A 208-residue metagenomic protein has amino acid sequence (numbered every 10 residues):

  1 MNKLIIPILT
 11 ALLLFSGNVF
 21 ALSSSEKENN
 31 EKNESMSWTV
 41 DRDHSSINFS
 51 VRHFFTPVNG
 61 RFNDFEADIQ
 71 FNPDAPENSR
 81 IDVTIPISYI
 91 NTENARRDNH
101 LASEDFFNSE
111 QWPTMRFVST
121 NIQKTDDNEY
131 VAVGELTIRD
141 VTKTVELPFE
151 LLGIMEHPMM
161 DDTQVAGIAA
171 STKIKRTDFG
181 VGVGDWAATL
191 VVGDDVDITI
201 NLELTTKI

Functional and structural regions predicted by a protein language model:
M1-I8: Bacterial N-terminal signal peptides that target proteins for export
I8-L14: Hydrophobic alpha-helical targeting segments used for export or membrane insertion
S16-N18: N-terminal signal peptide c-region/cleavage motif recognized by signal peptidases
A21-I208: Low-complexity, acidic/polar, glycine-enriched regions of mature
